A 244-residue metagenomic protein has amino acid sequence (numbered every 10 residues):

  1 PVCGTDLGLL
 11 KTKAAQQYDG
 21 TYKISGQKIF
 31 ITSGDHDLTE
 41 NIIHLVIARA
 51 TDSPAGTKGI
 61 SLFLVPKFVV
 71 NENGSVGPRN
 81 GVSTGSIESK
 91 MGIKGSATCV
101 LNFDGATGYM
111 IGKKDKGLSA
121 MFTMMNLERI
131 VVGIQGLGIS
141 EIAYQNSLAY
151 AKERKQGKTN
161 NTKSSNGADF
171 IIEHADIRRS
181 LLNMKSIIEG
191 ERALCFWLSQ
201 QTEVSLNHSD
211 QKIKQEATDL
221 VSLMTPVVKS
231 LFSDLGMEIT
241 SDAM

Functional and structural regions predicted by a protein language model:
P1-Q17, S199-K214, T218, T240: Internal maturation/activation junctions in enzymes
P1-T5, D35-D37, P54, K90-G95: Short Gly/Pro-enriched turn/cap motifs at secondary-structure boundaries
A14, I24-G26, F63, F103 (+3 more regions): Buried hydrophobic positions in well-ordered alpha/beta secondary-structure cores of metabolic enzymes
T21, S25-S75, R79: A short core secondary-structure module
K23, I93, W197-Q200, Q215-M244: Alpha-helix capping/hinge segments and adjacent helical runs
S25-I31, N41, K58, G81-S86 (+5 more regions): Glycine- and acidic
F30, V69-G85, K90, A97-E128 (+1 more regions): A glycine-rich, basic-preceded beta-loop-alpha segment at the flavin cofactor/substrate interface of flavin-utilizing
R129-H208: Extended amphipathic alpha-helical segments enriched in small hydrophobics
